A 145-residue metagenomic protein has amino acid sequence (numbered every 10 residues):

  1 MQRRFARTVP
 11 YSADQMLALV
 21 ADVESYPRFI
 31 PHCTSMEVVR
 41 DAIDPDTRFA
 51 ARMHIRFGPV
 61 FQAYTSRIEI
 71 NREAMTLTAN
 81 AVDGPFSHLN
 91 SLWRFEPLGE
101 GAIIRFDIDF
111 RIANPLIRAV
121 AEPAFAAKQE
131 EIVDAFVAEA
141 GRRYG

Functional and structural regions predicted by a protein language model:
M1-D46, E100: Hydrophobic ligand-binding cavity/cleft-lining segments
A18-A21, E69, F125: Amphipathic alpha-helical interaction elements
A21, N90, A119-V120: Generic recognition of short, well-ordered alpha-helical segments
D22, V82-G84, E122: Short beta->alpha junction loops/turns
P27-R28, S35-A42, H54-I103, D109-R111 (+1 more regions): Hydrophobic-ligand binding "helix-grip"
F49-A51: Short, well-structured hydrophobic secondary-structure segments
I112-G145: A conserved amphipathic terminal alpha-helix motif
